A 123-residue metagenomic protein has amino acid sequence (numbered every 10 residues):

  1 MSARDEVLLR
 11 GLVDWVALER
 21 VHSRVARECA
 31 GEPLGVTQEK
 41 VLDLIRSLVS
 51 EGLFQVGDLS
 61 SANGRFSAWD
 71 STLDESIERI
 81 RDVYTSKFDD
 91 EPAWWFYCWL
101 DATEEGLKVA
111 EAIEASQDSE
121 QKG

Functional and structural regions predicted by a protein language model:
M1-L53, D58, A93: Short amphipathic alpha-helical interface segments
A62-G123: Short, amphipathic alpha-helical interaction segments positioned at domain boundaries
